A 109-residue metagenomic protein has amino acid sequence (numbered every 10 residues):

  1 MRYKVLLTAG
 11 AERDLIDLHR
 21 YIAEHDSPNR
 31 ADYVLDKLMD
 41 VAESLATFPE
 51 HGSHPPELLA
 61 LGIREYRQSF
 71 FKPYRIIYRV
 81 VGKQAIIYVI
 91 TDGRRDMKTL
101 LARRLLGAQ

Functional and structural regions predicted by a protein language model:
M1-K37: Arg/Lys-rich, positively charged N-terminal/basic patches that mediate binding to nucleic acids
L7, M39-D40, F48-P55: Alpha-helical transmembrane segments and membrane-interface helix-loop junctions in multi-pass membrane proteins
G10, K37-D40, R64-R67: Localized chelating/binding microdomains that coordinate divalent metal ions or stabilize phosphate-bearing
L18, F48, L100-R103: Residue-level signal for well-ordered alpha-helical positions
A23, M39, E43-A46, F70: Alpha-helix boundary recognition
S27, E43, T47-H51, Y74 (+1 more regions): Generic structural signal for secondary-structure transition and capping sites
E50-K83: Basic/aromatic recognition patch in beta-strand/loop cores that engages polyanionic ligands
F71-R75, R79-Q109: Enriched for short, Lys/Arg-rich terminal
